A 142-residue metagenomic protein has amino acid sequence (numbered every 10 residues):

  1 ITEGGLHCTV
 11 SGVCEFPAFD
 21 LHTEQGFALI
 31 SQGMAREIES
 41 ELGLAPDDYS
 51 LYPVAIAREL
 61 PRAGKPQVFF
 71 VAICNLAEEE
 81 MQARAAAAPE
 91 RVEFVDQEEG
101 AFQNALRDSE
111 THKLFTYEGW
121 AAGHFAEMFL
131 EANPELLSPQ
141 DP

Functional and structural regions predicted by a protein language model:
I1-R36, R58: Conserved Nudix-box catalytic region and its N-terminal flanking loop in Nudix hydrolases and closely related
G4-G5, R107, F115, G123-P142: Alpha-helical and coiled-coil interaction segments, frequently adjacent to or embedded within charge-biased
E39: Juxtacatalytic substrate-recognition/specificity segment
A45-V54: A short coil-to-beta-strand element that immediately follows conserved catalytic motifs
A57-A83: Active-site-adjacent beta-strand/loop module that shapes the phosphate/pyrophosphate-binding cleft
R58-E59, Q67, E98-G100, A105 (+1 more regions): Electrostatic interaction modules used in gene-expression and signaling proteins
Q82-E118: NUDIX/MutT-family hydrolases
